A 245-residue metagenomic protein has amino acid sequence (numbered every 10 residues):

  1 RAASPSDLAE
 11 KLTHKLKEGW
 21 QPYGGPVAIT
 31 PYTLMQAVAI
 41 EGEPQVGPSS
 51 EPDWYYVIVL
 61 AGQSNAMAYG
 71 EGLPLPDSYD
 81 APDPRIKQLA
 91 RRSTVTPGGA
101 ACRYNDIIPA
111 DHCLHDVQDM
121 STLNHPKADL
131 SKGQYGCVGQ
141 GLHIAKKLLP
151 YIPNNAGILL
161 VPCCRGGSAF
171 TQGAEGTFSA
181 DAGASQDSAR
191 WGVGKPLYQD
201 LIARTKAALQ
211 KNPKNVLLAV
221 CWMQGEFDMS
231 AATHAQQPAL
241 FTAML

Functional and structural regions predicted by a protein language model:
R1-V46: Terminus-proximal functional modules
V46-L245: Cell-envelope and extracellular/periplasmic
